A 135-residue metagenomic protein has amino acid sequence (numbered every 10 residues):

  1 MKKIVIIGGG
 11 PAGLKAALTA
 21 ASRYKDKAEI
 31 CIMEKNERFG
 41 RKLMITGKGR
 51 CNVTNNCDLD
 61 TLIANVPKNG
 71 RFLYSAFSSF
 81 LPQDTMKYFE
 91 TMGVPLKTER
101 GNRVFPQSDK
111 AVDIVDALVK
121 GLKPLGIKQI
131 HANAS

Functional and structural regions predicted by a protein language model:
K2-I32: N-terminal Rossmann-like FAD-binding beta1-loop-alpha1 element of flavoenzymes
G13-K15, F39-K42: Short N-terminal binding/cap micro-motifs at the start of the first secondary-structure element
T46: Extended acidic/charged loop-beta regions that coordinate divalent cations and stabilize anionic phosphate/carboxylate
R50-T98: Glycine-rich active-site loop/strand segments that organize a redox cofactor
L73-Q83, R100-K120: Short beta-strand to alpha-helix junction loop
G126-K128: Short, conserved active-site loop motifs that form the nucleotide-linked donor/cofactor pocket
I130-S135: A conserved short coil-to-beta-strand element within the FAD-binding core of flavoproteins
